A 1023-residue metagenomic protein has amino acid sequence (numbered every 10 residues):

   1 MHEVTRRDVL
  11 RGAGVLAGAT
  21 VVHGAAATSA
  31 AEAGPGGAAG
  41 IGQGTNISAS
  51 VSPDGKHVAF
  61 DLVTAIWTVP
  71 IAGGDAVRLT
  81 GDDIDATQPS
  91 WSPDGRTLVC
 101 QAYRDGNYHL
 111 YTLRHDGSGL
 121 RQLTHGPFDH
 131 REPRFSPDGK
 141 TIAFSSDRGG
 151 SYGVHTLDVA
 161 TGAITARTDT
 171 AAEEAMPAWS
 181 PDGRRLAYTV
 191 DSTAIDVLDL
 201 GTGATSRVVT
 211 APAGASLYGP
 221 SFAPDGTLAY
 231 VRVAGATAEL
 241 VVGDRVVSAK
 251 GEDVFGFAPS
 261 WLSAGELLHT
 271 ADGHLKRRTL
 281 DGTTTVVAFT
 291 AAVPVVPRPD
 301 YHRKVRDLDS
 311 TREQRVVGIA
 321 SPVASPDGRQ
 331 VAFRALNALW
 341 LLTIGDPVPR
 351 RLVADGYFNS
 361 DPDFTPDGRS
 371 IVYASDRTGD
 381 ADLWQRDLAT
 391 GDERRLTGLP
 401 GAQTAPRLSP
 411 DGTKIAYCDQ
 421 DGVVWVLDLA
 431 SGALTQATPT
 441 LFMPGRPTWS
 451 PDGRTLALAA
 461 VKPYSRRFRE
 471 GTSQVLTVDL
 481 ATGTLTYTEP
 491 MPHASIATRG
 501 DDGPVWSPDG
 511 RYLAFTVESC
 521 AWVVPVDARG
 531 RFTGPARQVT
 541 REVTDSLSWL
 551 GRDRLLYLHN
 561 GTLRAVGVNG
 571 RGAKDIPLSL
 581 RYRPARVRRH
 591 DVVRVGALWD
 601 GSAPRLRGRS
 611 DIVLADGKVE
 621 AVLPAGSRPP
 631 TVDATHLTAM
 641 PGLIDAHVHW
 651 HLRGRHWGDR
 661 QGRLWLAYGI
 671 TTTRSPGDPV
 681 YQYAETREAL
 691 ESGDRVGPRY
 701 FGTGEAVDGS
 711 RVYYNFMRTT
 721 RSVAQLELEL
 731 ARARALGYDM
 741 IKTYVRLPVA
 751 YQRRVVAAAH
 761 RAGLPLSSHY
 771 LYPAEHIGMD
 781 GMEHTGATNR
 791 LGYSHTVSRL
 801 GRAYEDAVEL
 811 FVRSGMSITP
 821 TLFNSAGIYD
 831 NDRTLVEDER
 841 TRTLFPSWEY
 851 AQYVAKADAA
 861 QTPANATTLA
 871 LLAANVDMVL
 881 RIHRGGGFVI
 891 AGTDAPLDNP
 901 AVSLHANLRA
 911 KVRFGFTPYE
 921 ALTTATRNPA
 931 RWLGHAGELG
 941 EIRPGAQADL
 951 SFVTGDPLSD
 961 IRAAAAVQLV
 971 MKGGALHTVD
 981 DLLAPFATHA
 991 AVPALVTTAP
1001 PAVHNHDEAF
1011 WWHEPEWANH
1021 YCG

Functional and structural regions predicted by a protein language model:
H2, D8-S29: N-terminal export signals
E3, V287, A292, R306 (+11 more regions): Active-site microenvironment of metallo-dependent hydrolases
G42, H57-W67, D82-A86, V99-Y111 (+25 more regions): A flexible loop/linker signature enriched in serine peptidases of the S9 family
D54-K56, D94-R96, D138-K140, D182-R184 (+8 more regions): Short coil/turn segments that connect the beta-strands within blades of beta-propeller domains
P70-G74, R114-S118, D158-G162, L200-G203 (+8 more regions): Short loop/turn segments that connect beta-strands within beta-propeller blades
R588-V593, G626-W657, R663, T671 (+1 more regions): Replace "His-x-His-based motif
Q661-Y681, P698-E705, A735-L747, V756 (+4 more regions): Divalent metal-dependent hydrolysis catalytic cores, especially in the metallo-beta-lactamase
E729-L747, Y793-F914, A987, P1000-G1023: Active-site neighborhoods of metal-dependent hydrolases
